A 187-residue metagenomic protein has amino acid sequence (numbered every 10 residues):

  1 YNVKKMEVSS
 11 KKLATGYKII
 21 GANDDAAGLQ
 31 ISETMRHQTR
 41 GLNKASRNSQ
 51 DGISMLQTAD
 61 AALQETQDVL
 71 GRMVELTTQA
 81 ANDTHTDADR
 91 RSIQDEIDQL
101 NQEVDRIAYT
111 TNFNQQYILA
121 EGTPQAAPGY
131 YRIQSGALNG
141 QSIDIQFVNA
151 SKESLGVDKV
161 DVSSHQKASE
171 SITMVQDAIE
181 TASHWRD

Functional and structural regions predicted by a protein language model:
Y1-D187: Primary detection of the long, small/polar-rich alpha-helical "axial" segments characteristic of bacterial flagellar
